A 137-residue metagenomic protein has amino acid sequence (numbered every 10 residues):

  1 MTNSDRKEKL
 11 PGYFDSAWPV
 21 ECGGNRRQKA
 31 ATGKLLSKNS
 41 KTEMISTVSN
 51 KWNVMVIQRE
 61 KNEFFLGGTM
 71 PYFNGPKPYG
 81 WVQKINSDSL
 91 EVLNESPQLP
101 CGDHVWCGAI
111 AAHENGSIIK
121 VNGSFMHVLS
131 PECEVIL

Functional and structural regions predicted by a protein language model:
S4-W81, C101-G108: Beta-strand-rich domains and repeat architectures in extracellular enzymes and scaffolds, especially beta-propellers
L66, I119-V121: Conserved beta-strand element within WD40/beta-propeller blades
K77, V121-G123, S130: Structural signature of WD-repeat beta-propellers
G80-Q83, F125-H127: A short loop-to-beta-strand structural motif that recurs across blades of beta-propeller domains
N86-S89, S130-E134: Short loop/turn segments that connect beta-strands within beta-propeller blades
L93-N94, I136-L137: A structural motif specific to WD40 beta-propellers
Q98-L99, F125: A generic structural motif
